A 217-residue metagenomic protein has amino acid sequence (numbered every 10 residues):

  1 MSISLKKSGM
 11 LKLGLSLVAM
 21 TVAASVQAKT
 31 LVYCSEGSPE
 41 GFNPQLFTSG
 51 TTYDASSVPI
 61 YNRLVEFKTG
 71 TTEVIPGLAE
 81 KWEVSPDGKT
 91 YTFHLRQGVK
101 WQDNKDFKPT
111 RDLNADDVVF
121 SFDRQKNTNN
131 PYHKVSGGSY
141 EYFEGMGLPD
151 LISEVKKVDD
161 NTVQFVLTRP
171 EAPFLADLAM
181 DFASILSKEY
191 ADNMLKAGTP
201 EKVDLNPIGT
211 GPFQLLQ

Functional and structural regions predicted by a protein language model:
S2-G14: Bacterial N-terminal signal peptides that target proteins for export
V26-A28: Boundary at the C-terminal end of the N-terminal hydrophobic targeting segment
C34-P86, D123, N206-P212, L216: N-terminal lobe/hinge region of extracytoplasmic solute-binding protein
E36-P39, F47, T69-G70, D87-K89 (+6 more regions): Solvent-exposed coil/turn segments that connect beta secondary-structure elements in extracytoplasmic/periplasmic
P59, T69, E73, G77 (+4 more regions): Extracytoplasmic/secreted proteins, especially bacterial periplasmic and envelope-associated proteins
E80-P131, Q164: Aromatic- and charge-enriched surface segment that lines or borders ligand/interaction sites
K126-N127, P131-D192, Q214: Surface-exposed binding/hinge segments that line and control ligand-binding clefts or catalytic entry sites
